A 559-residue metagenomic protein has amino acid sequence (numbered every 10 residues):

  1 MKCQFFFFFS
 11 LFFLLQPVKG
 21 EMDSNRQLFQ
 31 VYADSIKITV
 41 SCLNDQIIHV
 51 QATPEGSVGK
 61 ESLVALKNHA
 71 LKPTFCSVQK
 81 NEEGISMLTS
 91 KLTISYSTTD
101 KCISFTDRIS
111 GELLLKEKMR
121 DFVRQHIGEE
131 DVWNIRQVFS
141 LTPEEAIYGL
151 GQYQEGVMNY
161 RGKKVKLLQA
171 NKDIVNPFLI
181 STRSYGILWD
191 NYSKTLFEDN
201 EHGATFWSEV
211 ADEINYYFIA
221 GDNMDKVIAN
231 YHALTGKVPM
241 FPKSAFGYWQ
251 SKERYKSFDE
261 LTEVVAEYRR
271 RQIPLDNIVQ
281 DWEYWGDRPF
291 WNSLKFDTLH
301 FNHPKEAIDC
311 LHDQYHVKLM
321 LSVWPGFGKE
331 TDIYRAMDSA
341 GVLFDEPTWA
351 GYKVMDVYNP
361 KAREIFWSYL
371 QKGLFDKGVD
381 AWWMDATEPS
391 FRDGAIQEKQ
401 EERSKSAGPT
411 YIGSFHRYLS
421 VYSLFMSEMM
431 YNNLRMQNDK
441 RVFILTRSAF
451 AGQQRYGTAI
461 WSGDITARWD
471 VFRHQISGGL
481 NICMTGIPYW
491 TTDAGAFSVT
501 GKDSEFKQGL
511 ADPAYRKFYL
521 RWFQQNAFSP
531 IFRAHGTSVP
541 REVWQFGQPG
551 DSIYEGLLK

Functional and structural regions predicted by a protein language model:
C3, P17-T235, P239-S244, S251-E253 (+8 more regions): N-terminal accessory segment at the very beginning of proteins
Q4-L14: Sec-dependent N-terminal signal peptides
F9-L11, P143, Q454: Enrichment for repetitive, rod-forming helical segments
S62, P274-L558: Aromatic- and carboxylate-enriched substrate-binding clefts and catalytic-loop regions of carbohydrate-active enzymes
P239-S251, D345-V354: N-terminal small/glycine-rich loop or linker at the start of catalytic domains across soluble metabolic enzymes
